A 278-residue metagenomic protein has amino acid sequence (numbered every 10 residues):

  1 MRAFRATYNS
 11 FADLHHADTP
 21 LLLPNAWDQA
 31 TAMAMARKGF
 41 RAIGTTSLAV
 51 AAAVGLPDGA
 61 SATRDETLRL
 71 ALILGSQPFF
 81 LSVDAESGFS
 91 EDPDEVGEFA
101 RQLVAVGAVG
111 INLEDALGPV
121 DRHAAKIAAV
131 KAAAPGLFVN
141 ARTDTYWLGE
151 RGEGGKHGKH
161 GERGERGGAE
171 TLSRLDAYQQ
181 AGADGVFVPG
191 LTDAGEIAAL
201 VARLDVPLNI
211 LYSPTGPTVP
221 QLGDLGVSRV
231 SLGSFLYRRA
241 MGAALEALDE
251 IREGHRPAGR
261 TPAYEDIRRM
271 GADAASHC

Functional and structural regions predicted by a protein language model:
M1-N25, Q29-K38, A128, P220 (+1 more regions): N-terminal amphipathic alpha-helix/helix-capping segment at the start of soluble metabolic enzymes
M1-R2, S234-C278: Extended, intrinsically disordered, low-complexity segments
A6-N9, P57-V83, V106, P119-T145 (+1 more regions): Alpha-helix-loop-beta-strand connector modules within alpha/beta enzyme cores
L14-T31, G55-R64, L81-E95, N140-T171 (+1 more regions): Active-site mouth loops of central-metabolism enzymes
L23, W27, V109-L117, G167-G168 (+3 more regions): Catalytic beta/alpha-barrel core
Q29-A34, F89-Q102, P214-V227: Catalytic cores of alpha/beta
I43-L68, S87-P93, G110-A125, V130 (+2 more regions): Glycine-rich, proline-tolerant flexible connector loops at the mouths of alpha/beta enzymes
A108-G154, E162-A181, E253-G271: Conserved anion-binding
